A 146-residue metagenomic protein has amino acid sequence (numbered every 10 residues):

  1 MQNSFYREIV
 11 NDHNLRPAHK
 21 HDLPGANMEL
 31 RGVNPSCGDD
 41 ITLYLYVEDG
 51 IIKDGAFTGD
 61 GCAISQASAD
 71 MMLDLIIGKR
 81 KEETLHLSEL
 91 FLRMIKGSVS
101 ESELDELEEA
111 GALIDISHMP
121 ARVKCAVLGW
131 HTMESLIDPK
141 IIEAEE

Functional and structural regions predicted by a protein language model:
M1-K20, P24, K79-E146: C-terminal binding/interaction regions
R16-D54, G59: Structured beta-strand/loop patches that form or line metal/cofactor-binding pockets in enzymes
C37, I64, A121-R122: Secondary-structure capping and boundary motifs in well-ordered enzyme cores
I41, D70, K124: Active-site phosphate/pyrophosphate-handling residues
Y46, A67-A69, E134-I137: Ubiquitous "structural anchor" signal
D60-Q66: Short, thiol/selenol-centered motifs that function as redox-active sites or metal-ligating centers
Q66-A67, H86: Alpha-helical macromolecular-interaction surfaces
S68-G78: Alpha-helical support elements that line or immediately flank enzyme active sites and cofactor-binding pockets
